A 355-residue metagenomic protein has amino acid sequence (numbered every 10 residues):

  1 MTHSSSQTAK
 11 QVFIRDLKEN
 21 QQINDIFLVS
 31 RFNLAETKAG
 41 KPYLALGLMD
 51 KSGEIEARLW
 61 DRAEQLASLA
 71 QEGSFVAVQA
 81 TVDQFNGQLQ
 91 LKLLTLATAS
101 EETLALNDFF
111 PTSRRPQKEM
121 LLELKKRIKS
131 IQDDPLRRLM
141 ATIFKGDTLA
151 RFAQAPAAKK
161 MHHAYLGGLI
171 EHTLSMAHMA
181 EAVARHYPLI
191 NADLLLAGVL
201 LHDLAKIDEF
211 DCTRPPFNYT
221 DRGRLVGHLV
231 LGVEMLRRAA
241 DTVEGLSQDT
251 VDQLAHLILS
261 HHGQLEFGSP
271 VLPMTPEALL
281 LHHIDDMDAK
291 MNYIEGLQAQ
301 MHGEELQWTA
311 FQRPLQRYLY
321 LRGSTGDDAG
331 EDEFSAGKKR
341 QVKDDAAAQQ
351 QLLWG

Functional and structural regions predicted by a protein language model:
M1-S4, L319-G355: Acidic, low-complexity intrinsically disordered tails
T2-I23: OB-fold nucleic-acid-binding modules
F32-P42, I55-E56, R62-N107: OB-fold single-stranded nucleic acid-binding module
A45-D50, C212: Short, acidic/hydrophobic/Gly-rich beta-strand patch recurrent on exposed beta strands that often constitutes part
Q88-P156, L231: Extended, charge-rich, solvent-exposed interface segments
L136-A180, L201-A205, E209: A short mid-domain helix/strand-loop element embedded in enzyme catalytic domains that forms or borders the active-site
M161, E171, A182-G303: Divalent metal-dependent catalytic cores for phosphoryl transfer on phosphate-bearing substrates
